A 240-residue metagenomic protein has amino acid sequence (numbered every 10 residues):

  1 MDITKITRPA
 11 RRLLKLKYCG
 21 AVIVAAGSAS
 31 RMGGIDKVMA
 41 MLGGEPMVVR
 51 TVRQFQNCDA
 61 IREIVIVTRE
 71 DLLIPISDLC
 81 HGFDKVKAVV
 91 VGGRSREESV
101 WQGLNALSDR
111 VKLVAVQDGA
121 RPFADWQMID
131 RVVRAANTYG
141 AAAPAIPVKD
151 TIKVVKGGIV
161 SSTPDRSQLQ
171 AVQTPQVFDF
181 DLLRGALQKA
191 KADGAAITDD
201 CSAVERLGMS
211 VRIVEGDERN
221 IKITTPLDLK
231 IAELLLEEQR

Functional and structural regions predicted by a protein language model:
D2-T4, R11-R12, N220-R240: Hydrophobic helical membrane-anchoring modules
P9, L13-D71: N-terminal glycine-rich phosphate-binding loop and ensuing alpha1 helix
I23, V48, G103, Q117-D118 (+3 more regions): Residue-level signal for inorganic ion chemistry
A60-V65, K87, G140, A192 (+1 more regions): Short active-site oxyanion
I61, V111, T138-A141, M209 (+1 more regions): Short, high-confidence coil segments that cap the C-terminus of an alpha-helix and link into the following beta-strand
L73-L79: Acidic helix N-cap motif at the loop->helix transition within catalytic regions of sugar-transfer enzymes
H81-V114, A195: Short phosphate-binding loop-to-helix
F123-V214: Conserved core of the sugar-phosphate nucleotidyltransferase
